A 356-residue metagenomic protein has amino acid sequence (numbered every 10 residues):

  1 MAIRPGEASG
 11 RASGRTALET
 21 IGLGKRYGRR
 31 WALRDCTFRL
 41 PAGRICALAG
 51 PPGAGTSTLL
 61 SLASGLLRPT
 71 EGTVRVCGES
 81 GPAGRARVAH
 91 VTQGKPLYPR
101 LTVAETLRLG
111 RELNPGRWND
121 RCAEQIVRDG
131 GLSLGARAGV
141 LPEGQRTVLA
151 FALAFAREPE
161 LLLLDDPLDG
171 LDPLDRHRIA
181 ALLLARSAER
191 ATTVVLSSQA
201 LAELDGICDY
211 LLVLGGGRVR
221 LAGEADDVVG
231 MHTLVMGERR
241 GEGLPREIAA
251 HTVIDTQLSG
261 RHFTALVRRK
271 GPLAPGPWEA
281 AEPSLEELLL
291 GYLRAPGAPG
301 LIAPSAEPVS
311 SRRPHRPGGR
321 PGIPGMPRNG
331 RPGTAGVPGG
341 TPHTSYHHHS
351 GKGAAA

Functional and structural regions predicted by a protein language model:
A49-P51: The feature captures the beta-strand-to-loop junction immediately N-terminal to the Walker
S64: Helix-to-loop junction immediately C-terminal to a conserved catalytic motif
E71-G84: Conserved ABC transporter NBD signature motif
G94-L149: ABC-family P-loop ATPase nucleotide-binding domains
L162-D166: Catalytic Walker B motif of ABC-type/P-loop ATPase nucleotide-binding domains
H177-V267: ABC transporter nucleotide-binding domain
